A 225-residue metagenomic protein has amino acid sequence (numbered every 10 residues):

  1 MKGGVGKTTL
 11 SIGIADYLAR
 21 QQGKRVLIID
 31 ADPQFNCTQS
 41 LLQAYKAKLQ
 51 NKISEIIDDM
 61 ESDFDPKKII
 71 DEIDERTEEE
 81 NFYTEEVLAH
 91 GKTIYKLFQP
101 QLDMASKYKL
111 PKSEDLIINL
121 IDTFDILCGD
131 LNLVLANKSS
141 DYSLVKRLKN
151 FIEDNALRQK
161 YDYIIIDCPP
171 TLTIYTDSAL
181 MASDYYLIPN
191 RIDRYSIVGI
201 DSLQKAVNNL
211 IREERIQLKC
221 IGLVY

Functional and structural regions predicted by a protein language model:
M1-Y225: P-loop NTP-binding core
